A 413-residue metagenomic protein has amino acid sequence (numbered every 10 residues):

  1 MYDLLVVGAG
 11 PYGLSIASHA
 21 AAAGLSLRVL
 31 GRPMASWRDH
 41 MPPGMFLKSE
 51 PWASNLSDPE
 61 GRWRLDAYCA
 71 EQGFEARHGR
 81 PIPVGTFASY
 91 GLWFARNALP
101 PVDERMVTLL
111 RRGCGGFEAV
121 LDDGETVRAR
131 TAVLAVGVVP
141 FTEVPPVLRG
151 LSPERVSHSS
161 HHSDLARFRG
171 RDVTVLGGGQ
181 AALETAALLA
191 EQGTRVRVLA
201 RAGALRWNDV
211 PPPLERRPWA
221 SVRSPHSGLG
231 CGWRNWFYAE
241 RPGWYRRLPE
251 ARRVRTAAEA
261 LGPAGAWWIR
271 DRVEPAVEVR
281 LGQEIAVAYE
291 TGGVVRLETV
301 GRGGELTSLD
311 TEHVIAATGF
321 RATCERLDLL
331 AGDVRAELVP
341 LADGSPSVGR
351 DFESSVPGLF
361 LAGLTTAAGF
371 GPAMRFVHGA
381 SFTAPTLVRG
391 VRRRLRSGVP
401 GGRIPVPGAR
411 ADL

Functional and structural regions predicted by a protein language model:
M1-M34, G79-Q180, E184-L413: Flavin (primarily FAD) cofactor-binding/catalytic cores of flavoenzymes
D39-G73, H226-R246: Flavin (FAD/FMN) cofactor-binding and adjacent substrate-gating region of FAD-dependent oxidoreductase domains
